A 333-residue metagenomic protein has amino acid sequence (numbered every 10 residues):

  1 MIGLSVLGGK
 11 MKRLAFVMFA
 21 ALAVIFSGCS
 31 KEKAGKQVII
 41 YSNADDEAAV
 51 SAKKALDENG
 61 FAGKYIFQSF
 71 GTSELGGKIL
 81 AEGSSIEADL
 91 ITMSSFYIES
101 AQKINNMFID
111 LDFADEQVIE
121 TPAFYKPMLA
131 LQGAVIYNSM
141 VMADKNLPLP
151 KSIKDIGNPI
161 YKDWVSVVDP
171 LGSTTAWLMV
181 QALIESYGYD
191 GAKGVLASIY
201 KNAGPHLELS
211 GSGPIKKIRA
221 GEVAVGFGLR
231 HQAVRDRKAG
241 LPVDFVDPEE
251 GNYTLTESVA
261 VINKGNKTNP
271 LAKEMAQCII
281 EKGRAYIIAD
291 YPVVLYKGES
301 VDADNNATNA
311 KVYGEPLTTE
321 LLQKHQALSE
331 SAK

Functional and structural regions predicted by a protein language model:
I25-G28: C-terminal motif of bacterial Sec signal peptides marking the signal peptidase cleavage site
S30-E32: Bacterial signal peptide processing site
S42-V50, F70-S73, E87-R219: Extracytoplasmic ligand-binding site segments that recognize negatively charged/polar headgroups
F96-Q102, R219-P242: A ligand-binding cleft/hinge motif common to bilobed small-molecule-binding domains
V118, V195-Y200, L207-E208, A239-N263: Periplasmic-binding protein-like
I136-A143, T256-T268, I287-D290: A bilobed periplasmic-binding-protein/Venus flytrap-type ligand-binding module shared by bacterial periplasmic
W164-L171, C278-E299: Periplasmic-binding protein-like
V301-K333: Extracellular/periplasmic bilobal clamshell ligand-binding domains
